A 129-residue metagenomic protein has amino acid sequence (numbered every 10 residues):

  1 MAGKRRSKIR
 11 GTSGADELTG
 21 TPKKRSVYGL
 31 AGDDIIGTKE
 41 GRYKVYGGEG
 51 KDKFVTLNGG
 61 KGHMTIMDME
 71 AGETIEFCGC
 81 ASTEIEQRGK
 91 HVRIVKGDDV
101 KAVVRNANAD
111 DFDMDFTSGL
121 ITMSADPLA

Functional and structural regions predicted by a protein language model:
M1-H63, T83, R93-I94, D110-A129: Glycine- and aspartate-rich repeat motifs characteristic of hemolysin/RTX-like Ca2+-binding segments in secreted
R6, T74, H91, K101: A residue-level signal for beta-strand positions that form part of recognition/binding surfaces within mature
G59-K61, E70-T83, V100, A107-D110: Acidic glycine-/aspartate-rich tracts in secreted/extracellular proteins
R88-V92, V104-D111: A short, sequence-level motif marking secondary-structure junctions
